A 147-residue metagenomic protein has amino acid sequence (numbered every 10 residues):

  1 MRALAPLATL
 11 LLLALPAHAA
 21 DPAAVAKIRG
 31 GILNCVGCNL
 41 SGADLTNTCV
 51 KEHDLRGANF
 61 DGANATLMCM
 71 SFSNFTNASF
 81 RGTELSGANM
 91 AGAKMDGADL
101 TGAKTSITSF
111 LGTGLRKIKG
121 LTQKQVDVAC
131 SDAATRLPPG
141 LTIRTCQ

Functional and structural regions predicted by a protein language model:
L4-A5, T135: Intrinsically disordered, low-complexity terminal regions
A5-A14: Bacterial N-terminal signal peptides
H18-Q147: Tandem repeat scaffolds
